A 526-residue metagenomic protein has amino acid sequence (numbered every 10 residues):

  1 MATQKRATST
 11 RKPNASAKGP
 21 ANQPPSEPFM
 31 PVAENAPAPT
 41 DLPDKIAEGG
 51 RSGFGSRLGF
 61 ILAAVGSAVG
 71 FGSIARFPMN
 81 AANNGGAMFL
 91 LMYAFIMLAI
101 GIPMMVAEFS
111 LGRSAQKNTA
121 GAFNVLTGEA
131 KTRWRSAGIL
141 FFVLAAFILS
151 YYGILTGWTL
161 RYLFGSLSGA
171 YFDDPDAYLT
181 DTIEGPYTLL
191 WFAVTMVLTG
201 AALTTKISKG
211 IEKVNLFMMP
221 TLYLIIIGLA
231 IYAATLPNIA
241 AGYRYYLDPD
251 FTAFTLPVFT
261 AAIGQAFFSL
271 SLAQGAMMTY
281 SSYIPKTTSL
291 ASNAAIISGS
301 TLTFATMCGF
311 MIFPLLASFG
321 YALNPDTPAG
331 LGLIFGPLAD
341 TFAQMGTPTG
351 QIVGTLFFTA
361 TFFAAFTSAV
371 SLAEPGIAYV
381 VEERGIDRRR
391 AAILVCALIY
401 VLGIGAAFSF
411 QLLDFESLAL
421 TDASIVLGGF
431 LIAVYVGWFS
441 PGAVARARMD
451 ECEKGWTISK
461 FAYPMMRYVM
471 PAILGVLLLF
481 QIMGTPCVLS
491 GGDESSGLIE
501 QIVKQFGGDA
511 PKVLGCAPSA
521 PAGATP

Functional and structural regions predicted by a protein language model:
A2-K5, K12, K18-A75, M104-F109 (+3 more regions): Membrane-interface "cap" regions at the ends of multi-pass membrane proteins
P39-F54, L58, E212, L216-F366 (+1 more regions): Membrane-embedded translocation segments of transport machinery
A47, T156-I183, Y283-T287, S292 (+4 more regions): Helix-loop-helix connectors at the membrane interface of multi-pass transporters/channels
E48-R51, M79-N84, S114, T119-L140 (+8 more regions): Inter-helical loop and helix-membrane interface segments of multi-pass membrane transporters/permeases
S56-I96, A241, A276-S281, S292-A295 (+2 more regions): Transmembrane helix-boundary motif of multi-pass solute transporters/channels
G59-I61, S67, P186-W191, S300-T306 (+5 more regions): Loop-to-transmembrane helix boundary motifs in multi-pass membrane proteins
F71-N80, N84-A87, T199-G210, I231-R244 (+9 more regions): Transmembrane helix-loop junctions in multi-pass membrane proteins
A137-F142, G376, R384-C396, A419-L478: C-terminal membrane-solvent junction of multi-pass transporters and transport-like membrane proteins
